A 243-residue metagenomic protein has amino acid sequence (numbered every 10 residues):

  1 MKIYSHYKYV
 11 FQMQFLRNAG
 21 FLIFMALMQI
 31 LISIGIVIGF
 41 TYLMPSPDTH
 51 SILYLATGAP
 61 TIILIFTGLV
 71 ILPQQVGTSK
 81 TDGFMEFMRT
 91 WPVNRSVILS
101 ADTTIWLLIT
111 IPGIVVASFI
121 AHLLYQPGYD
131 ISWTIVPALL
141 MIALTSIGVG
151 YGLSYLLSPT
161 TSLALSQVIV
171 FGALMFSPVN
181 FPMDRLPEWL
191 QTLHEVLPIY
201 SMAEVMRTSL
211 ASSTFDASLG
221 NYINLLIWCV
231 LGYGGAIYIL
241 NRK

Functional and structural regions predicted by a protein language model:
M1-L31: Aromatic- and glycine-rich beta-strand/loop motifs that create alpha-glucan
M1-Q12, V179-T214, S218-Y222: Short hydrophobic, aromatic-rich alpha-helical segments embedded in or entering the lipid bilayer of multi-pass
Q14-F15, G39, L43, L123 (+2 more regions): Junction motif at the cytosolic side of a transmembrane helix
G20-M25, T57-G58, I65-V70, S100-I105 (+3 more regions): Short alpha-helical transmembrane interface motifs in multi-pass membrane proteins
G20-S46, L53-L69, I111, I169-L174 (+2 more regions): Hydrophobic alpha-helical transmembrane segments of multi-pass membrane transport/permease proteins
F40, M44, L156-V196, Y200: Transmembrane helix segments
I52-A121, V168: Hydrophobic alpha-helical transmembrane segments of multi-pass membrane transport proteins
R95-S96, S100-A164, D216-L226, L231-G234: Alpha-helical transmembrane segments and their short interhelical loops
